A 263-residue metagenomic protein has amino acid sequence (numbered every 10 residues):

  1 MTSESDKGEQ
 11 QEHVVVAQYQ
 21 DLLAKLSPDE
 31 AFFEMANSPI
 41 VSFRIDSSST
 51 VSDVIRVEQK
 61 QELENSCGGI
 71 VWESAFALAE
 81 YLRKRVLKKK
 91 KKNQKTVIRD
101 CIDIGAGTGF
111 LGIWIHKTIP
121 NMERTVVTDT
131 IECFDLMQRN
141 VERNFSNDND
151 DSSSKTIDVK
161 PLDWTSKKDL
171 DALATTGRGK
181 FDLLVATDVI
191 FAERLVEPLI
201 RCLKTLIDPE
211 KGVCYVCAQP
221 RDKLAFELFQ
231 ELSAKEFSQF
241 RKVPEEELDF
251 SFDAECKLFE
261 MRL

Functional and structural regions predicted by a protein language model:
M1-L263: S-adenosylmethionine-dependent methyltransferases
